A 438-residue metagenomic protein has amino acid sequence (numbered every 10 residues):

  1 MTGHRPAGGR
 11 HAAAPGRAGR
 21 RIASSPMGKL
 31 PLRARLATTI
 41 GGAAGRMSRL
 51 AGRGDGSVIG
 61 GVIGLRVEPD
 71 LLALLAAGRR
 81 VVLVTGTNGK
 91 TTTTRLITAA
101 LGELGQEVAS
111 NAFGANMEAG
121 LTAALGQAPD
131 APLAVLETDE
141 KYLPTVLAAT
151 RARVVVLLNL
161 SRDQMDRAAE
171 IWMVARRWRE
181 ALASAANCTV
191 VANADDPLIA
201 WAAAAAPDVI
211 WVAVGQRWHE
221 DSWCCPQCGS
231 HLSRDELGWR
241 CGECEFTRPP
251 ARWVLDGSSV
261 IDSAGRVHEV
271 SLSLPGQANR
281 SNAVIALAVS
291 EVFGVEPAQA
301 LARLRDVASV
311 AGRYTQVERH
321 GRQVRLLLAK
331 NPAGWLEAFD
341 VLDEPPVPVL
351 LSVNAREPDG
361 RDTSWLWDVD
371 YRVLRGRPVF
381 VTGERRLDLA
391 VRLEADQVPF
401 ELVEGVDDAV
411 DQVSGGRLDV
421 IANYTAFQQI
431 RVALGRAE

Functional and structural regions predicted by a protein language model:
H4, G8-H11, P15-V58, A77 (+4 more regions): ATP-dependent carboxylate-amine ligase
S25-W211, W223: Phosphate-binding loop of NTP-binding sites
L71-A99, S271-S273, V289-V292, L301 (+2 more regions): A short, flexible N-terminal coil/short beta segment enriched in small residues
R79, L157, S161-R322: Acidic, Mg2+-coordinating active-site environments of NTP-dependent enzymes
T87, A112-F113, E137-D139, N159-L160 (+11 more regions): Fold-independent oxyanion-binding glycine-rich loops and adjacent beta-strand/coil segments at enzyme active sites
I97, L101, L121-L125, A283-F293 (+1 more regions): Buried hydrophobic packing segments
G120, T145-V146, D166-R167, A200-A203 (+6 more regions): Short glycine-/acidic-enriched loop or helix-start segments at secondary-structure transitions that form or flank
A134, V154-L160, D208-G215, V349-L351 (+2 more regions): Short hydrophobic/aromatic-enriched beta-strand-loop microsegments
